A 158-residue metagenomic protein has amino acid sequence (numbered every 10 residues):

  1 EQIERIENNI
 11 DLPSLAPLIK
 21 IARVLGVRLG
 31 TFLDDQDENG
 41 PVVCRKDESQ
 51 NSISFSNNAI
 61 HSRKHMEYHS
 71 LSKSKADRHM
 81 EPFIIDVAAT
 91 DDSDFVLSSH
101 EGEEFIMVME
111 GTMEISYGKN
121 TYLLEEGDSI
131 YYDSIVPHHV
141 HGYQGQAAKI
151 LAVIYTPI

Functional and structural regions predicted by a protein language model:
E1-S14: Recognition helix of helix-turn-helix/homeodomain-like DNA-binding domains that insert into the DNA major groove
S14-L25, L29-L33: Hydrophobic micro-packing sites on short alpha-helices
T31-V42: Short amphipathic recognition helices of helix-turn-helix/homeodomain-type DNA-binding modules
S52-V96, V153-I158: A short glycine-rich, His/Asp/Glu-containing loop-to-beta-strand
K64-E67, E125-E126, S134-I158: Ligand-binding loop in jelly-roll beta-barrel domains
L71, G118-S134: Short acidic-glycine-tyrosine-enriched beta hairpin
I84-A88, S99-I115: Short, conserved beta-strand element in jelly-roll/cupin
S93-H100, H141-Y143: Short histidine-centered beta-strand/loop micro-motifs that create catalytic or ligand/metal-coordination sites
